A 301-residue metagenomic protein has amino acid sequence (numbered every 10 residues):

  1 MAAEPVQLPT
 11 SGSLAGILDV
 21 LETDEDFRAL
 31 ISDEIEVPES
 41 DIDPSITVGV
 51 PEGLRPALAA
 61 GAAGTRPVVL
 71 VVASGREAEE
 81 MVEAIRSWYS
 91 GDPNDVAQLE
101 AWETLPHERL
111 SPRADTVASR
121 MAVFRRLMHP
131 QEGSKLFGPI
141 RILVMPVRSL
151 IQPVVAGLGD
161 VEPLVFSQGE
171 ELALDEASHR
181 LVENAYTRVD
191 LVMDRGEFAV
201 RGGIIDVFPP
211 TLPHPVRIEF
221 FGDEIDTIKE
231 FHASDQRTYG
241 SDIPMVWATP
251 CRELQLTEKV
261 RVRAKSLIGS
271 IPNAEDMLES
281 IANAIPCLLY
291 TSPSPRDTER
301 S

Functional and structural regions predicted by a protein language model:
M1-S292, R296, S301: ASCE RecA-like P-loop NTPase motor cores that couple ATP hydrolysis to mechanical translocation on nucleic acids
